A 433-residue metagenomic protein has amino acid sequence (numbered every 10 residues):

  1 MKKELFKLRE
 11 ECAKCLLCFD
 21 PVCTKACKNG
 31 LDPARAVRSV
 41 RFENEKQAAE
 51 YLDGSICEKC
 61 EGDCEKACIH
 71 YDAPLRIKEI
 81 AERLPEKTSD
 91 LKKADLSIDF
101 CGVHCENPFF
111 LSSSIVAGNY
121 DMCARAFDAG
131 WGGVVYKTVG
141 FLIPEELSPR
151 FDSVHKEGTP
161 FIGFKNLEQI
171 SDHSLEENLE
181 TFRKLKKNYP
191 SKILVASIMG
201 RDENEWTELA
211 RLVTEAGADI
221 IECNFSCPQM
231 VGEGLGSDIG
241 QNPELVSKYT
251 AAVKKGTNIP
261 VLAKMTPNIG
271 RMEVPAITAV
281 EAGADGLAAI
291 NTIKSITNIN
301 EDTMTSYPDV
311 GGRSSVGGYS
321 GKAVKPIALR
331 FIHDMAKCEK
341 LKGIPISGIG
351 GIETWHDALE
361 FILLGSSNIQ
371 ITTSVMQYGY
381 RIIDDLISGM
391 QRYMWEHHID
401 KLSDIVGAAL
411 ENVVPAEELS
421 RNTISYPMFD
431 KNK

Functional and structural regions predicted by a protein language model:
M1-D90, I293, I405-E411, E417-K433: Ferredoxin-type iron-sulfur electron-transfer modules and their immediate structural context
M1-L5, A49, A81-R83, K87-K93 (+2 more regions): Alpha/beta catalytic cores of nucleotide-metabolism and tRNA/nucleoside-modifying enzymes
K3, K7, F19, K92 (+5 more regions): Short secondary-structure boundary/capping elements
S89-L194, G200-R201, L386: N-terminal capping/small domains of soluble enzymes
S114, V139, S226, T292 (+1 more regions): Flexible loop residues that form catalytic and substrate-binding hotspots at small-molecule/glycan-binding clefts
A124-A129, G133, M199-S347, H356-S366 (+1 more regions): Alpha/beta enzyme core
P144-P160, N298-V316, M376-I399: C-terminal helical cap(s) of enzyme catalytic domains, especially alpha/beta-barrels
